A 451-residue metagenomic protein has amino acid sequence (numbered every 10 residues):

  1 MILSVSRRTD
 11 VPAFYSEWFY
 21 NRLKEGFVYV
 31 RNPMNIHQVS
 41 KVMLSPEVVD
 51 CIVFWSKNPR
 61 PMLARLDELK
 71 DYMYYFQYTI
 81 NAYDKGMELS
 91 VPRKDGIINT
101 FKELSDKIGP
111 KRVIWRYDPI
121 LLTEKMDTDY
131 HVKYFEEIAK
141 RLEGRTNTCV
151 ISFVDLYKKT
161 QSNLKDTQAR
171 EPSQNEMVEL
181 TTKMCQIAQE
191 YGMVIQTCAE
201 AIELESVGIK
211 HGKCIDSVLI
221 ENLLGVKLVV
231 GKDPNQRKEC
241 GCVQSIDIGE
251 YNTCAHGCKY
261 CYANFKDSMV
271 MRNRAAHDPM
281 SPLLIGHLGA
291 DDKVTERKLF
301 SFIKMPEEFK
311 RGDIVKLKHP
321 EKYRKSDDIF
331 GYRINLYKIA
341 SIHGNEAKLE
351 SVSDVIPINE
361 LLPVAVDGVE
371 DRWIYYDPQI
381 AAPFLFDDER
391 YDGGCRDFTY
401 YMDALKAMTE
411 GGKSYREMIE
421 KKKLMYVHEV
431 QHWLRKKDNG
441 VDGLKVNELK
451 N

Functional and structural regions predicted by a protein language model:
M1-M87, K94-P110, K266-P306: Conserved Radical SAM active-site core
I98-N163, T182-A199: Conserved C-terminal portion of the radical SAM core fold that forms the substrate/S-adenosylmethionine-binding
D247-F265: Local cysteine-cluster metal-coordination motifs and their immediate loop/turn environment, predominantly Fe-S cluster
E308-S326: Short coil-to-beta transition motif at edge beta-strands of beta-rich domains
K325-S341: Short beta-strand-centered aromatic/proline hotspots
E346-I374: Intrinsically disordered, low-complexity, charged/polar segments
N359-P363, C395-N451: Short, mixed-charge low-complexity intrinsically disordered segments
G368-G393: Short aromatic-glycine-(Arg/Gly/Cys) micro-motifs in beta-strand/loop hairpins
